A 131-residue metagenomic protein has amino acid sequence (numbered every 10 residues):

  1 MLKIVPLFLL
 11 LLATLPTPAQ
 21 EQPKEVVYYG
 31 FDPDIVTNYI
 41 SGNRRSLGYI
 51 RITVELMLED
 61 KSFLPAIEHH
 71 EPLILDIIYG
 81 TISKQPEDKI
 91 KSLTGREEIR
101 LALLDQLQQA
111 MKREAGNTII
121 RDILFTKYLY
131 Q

Functional and structural regions predicted by a protein language model:
M1-Q131: Flexible, low-complexity charged segments
